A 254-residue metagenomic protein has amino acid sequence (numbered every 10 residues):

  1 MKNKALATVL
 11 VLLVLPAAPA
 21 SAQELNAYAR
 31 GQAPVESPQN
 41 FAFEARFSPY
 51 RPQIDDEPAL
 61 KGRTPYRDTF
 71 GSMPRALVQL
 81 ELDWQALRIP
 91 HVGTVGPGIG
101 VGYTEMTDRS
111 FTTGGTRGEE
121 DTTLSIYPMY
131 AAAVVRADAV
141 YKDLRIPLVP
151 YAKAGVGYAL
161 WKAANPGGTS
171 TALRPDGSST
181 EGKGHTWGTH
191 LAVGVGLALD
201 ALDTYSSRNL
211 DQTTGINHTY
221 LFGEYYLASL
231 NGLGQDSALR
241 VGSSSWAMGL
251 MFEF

Functional and structural regions predicted by a protein language model:
M1-S37: Cleavable N-terminal export/targeting peptides
A22-L87, G232-R240, M251: Short glycine/proline- and aromatic-enriched beta-strand/turn motifs that initiate or cap beta-hairpins
Q23-E24, Q32-Q39, L87-V95, D138-L148 (+1 more regions): Short loop/turn motifs that connect adjacent beta-strands in outer-membrane beta-barrel proteins
F41-F43, P74-L80, Y127-V135, P150 (+2 more regions): Hydrophobic, lipid-facing positions within transmembrane beta-strands of outer-membrane proteins
F47-Q53, V101-T107, A137, V156-A164 (+3 more regions): Transmembrane beta-strands of outer-membrane beta-barrel pores
Q53-R75, G102-M129, L160-W187, L230 (+1 more regions): Extracellular/periplasm-exposed beta-strand and loop segments of Gram-negative cell-envelope proteins, dominated by
V78-P166: Gram-negative (and chloroplast) outer-membrane scaffold detector with strong preference for beta-barrel transmembrane
G194-F254: Predominantly the C-terminal beta-signal and adjacent terminal strand-loop region of outer-membrane beta-barrel
